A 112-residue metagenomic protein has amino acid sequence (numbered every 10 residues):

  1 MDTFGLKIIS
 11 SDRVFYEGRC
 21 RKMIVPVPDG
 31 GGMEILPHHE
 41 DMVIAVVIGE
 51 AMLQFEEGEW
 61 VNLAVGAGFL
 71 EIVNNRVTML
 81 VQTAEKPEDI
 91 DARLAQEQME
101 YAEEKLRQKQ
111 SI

Functional and structural regions predicted by a protein language model:
D2-G5: Short structural boundary motif marking the start of a folded domain
K7-E97, Y101: Compact, glycine-rich, soluble single-domain proteins
A102-I112: Helix-termini ("caps") and immediately adjacent flexible loops/tails, especially at membrane-solvent interfaces
